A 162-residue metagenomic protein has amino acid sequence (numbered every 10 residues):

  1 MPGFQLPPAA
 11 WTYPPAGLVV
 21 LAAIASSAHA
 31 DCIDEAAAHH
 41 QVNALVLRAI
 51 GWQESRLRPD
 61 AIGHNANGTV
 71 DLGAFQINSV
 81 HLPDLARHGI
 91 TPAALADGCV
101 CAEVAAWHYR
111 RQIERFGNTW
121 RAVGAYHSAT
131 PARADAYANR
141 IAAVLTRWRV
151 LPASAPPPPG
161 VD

Functional and structural regions predicted by a protein language model:
F4-G17: Bacterial N-terminal signal peptides that target proteins for export
L18-A23: SAM-dependent transferase fold signal centered on methyltransferase-like domains, encompassing both Class I
A25-S27: N-terminal signal peptide c-region/cleavage motif recognized by signal peptidases
H29-D162: Catalytic glycan-binding domains that act on GlcNAc-containing polysaccharides
